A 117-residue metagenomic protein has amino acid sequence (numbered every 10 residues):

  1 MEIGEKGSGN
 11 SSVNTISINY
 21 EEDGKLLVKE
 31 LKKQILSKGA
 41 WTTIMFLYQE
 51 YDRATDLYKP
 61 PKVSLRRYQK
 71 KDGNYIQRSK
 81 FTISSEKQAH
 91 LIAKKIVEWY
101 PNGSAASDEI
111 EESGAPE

Functional and structural regions predicted by a protein language model:
M1-E117: Positively charged, low-complexity terminal tracts and the immediately adjacent first secondary-structure elements
